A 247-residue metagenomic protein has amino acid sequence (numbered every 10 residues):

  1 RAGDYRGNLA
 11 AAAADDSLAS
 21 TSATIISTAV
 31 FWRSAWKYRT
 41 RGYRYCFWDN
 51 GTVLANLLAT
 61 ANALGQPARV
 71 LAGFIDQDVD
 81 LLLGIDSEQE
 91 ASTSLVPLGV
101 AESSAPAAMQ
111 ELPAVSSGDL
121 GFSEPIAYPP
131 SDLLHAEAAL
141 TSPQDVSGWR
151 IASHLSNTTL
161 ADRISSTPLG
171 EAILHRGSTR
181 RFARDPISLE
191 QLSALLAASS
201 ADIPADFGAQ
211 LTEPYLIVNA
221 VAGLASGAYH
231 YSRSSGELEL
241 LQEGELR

Functional and structural regions predicted by a protein language model:
R1-R247: Acidic, surface-exposed loops and disordered segments
